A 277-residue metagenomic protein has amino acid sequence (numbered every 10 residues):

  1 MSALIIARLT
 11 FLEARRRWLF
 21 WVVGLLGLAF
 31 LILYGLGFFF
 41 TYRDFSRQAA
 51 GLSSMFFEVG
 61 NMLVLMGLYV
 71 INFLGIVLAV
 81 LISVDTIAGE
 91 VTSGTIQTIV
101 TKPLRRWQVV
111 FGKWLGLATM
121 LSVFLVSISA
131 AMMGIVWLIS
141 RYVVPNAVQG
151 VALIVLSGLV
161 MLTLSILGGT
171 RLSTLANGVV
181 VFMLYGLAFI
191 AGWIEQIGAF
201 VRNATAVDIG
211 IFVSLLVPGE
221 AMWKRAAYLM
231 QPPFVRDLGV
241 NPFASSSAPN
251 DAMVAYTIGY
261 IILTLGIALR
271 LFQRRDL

Functional and structural regions predicted by a protein language model:
M1-G27: Aromatic- and glycine-rich beta-strand/loop motifs that create alpha-glucan
A7, D85-A118: Helix-loop-helix units of permease transmembrane domains in multi-pass membrane transporters, especially ABC
E13, A88, I99-T101, S165 (+2 more regions): Helix-capping/transition residues at the boundaries of transmembrane alpha-helices and the short helical linkers
V23-L28, N177-A188: Central hydrophobic cores of alpha-helical transmembrane segments in multi-pass integral membrane proteins
L28-L81, V110-G178, G210, F243: Secretory targeting signals
G37-M62, V181, Y185-I262, G266-L269: Terminal transmembrane helical anchor/hairpin motif
N72-V91, I258-R274: Transmembrane alpha-helical segments in integral membrane proteins
A79-S83, I96, A131, L164 (+4 more regions): Hydrophobic/aromatic residues in alpha-helical transmembrane segments
